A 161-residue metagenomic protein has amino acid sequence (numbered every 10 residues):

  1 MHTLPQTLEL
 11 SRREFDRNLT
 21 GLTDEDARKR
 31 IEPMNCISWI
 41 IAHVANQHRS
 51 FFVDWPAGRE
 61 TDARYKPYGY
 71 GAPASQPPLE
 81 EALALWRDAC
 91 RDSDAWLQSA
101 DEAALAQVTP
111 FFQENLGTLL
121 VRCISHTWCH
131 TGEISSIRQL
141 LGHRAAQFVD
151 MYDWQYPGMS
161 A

Functional and structural regions predicted by a protein language model:
M1-H2: N-terminal leader segment of winged-helix/HTH proteins
P5-E9, D16, D24-G69, P110-A161: Short, contiguous alpha-helical
T23, L97-D101, R138: A structural signal for long alpha-helical coiled-coils and helix-turn connectors that form the cytosolic signaling
G71-Q107, E114-C129: Acidic/histidine-rich alpha-helical segments that form the ligand environment of transition-metal centers
